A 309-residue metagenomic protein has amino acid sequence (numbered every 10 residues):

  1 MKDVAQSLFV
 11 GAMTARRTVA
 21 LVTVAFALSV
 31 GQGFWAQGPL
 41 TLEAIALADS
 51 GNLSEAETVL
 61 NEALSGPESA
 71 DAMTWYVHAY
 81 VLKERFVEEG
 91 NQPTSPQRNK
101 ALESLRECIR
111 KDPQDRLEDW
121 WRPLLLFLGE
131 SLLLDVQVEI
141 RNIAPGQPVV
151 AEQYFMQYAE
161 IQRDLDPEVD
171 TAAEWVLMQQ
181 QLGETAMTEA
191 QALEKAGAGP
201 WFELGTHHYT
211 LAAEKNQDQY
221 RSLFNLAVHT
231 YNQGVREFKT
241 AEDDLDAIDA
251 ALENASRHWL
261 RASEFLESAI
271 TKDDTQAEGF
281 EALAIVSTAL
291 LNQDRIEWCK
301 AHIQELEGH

Functional and structural regions predicted by a protein language model:
A20-G31: Bacterial N-terminal signal peptides
F34-D119: N-terminal leader/linker segments that initiate helical-solenoid repeat arrays
A63, C108, Y158, A212 (+2 more regions): Canonical positions in the second alpha-helix
E68-S69, P113, R163, Q217 (+2 more regions): Short coil turns that delineate tetratricopeptide repeat
A72, V176, G183, Y220-R221 (+1 more regions): Helix-start (N-cap) detector for alpha-helical repeat units in TPR-like alpha-solenoids, especially tetratricopeptide
T74, E118, E168-T171, S222 (+1 more regions): TPR alpha-solenoid repeat register
L82-F127, S131-V149, M187-H207, Y231-E264: Short coil/linker segments at helix-helix boundaries
